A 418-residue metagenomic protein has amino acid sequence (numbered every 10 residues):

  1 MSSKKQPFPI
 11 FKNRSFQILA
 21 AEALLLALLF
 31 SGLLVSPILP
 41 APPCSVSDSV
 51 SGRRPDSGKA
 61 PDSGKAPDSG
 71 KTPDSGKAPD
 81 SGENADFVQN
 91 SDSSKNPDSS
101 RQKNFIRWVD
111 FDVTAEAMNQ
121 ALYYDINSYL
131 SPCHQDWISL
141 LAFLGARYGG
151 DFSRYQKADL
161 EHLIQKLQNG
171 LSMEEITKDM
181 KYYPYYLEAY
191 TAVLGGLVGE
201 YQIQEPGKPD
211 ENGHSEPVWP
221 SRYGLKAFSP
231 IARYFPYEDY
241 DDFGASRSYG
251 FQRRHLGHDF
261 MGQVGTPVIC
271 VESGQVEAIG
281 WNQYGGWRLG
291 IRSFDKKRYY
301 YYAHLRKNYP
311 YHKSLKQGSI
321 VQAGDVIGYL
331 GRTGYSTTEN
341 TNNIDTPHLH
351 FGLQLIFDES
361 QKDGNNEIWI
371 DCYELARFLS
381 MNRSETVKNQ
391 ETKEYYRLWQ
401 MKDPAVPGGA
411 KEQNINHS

Functional and structural regions predicted by a protein language model:
S2-G58, G82-A189: Cationic-aromatic interfacial patches
P55, P61, K65-P79, S91: Conserved positions within tandem-repeat grammars
K166, E174-W287, A323, L375-S418: Surface-exposed, glycine-biased beta-strand/turn segments
I176, G195, G285, Y311 (+2 more regions): Extracytoplasmic/secreted cell-surface and envelope-processing proteins
D259-M261, V268-C270, G290-R292, Y299-A303 (+3 more regions): Structural recognition of the beta-strand scaffold that forms the well-ordered cores of secreted hydrolase catalytic
G265, F294-K296, K307, Q354-D358: Solvent-exposed coil/turn segments that connect beta secondary-structure elements in extracytoplasmic/periplasmic
V271-S314, T338-N342, T346: Zn2+-dependent peptidoglycan hydrolase active-site motif and core
S319-Q390: Conserved, short, structured surface segments that act as functional micro-motifs
